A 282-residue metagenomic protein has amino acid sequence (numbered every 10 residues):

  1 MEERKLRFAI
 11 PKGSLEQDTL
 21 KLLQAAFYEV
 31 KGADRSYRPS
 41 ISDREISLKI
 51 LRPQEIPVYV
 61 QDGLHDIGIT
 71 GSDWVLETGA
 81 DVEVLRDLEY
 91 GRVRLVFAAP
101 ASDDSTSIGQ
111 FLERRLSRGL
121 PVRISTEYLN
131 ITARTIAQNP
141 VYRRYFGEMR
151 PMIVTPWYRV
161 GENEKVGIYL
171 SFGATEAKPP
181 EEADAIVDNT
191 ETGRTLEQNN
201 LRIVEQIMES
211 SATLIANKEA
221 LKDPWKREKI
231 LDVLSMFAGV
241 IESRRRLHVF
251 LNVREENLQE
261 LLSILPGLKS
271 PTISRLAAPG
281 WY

Functional and structural regions predicted by a protein language model:
M1-I50, I69-E83, D87-R92, D103-G109 (+1 more regions): Small-molecule-sensing regulatory modules
E45-H65: Short, structured active-site "lid" loops
A98-P100: Glycine/small-residue-rich phosphate/adenosyl-binding loop
